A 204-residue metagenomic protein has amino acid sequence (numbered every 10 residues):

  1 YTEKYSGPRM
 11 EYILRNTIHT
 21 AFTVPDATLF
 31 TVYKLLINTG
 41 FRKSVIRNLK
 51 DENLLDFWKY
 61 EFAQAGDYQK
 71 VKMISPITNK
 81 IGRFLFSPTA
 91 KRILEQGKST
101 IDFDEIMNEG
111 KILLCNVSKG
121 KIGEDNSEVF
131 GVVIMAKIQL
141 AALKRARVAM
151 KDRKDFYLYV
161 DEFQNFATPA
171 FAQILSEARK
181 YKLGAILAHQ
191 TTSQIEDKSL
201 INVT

Functional and structural regions predicted by a protein language model:
Y1-L183: P-loop NTPase motor domains
I174-T204: Conserved ATP-driven motor cores of ASCE-family P-loop NTPases powering translocation/secretion/packaging/pilus
